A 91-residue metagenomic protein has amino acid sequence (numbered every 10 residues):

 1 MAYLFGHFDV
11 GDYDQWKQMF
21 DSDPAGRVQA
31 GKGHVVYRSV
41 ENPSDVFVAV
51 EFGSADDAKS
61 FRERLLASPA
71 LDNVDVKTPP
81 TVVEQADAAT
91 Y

Functional and structural regions predicted by a protein language model:
M1-Y91: Short S/T/G/P-rich N-terminal loop/turn motif that feeds into the first structured element of a domain
